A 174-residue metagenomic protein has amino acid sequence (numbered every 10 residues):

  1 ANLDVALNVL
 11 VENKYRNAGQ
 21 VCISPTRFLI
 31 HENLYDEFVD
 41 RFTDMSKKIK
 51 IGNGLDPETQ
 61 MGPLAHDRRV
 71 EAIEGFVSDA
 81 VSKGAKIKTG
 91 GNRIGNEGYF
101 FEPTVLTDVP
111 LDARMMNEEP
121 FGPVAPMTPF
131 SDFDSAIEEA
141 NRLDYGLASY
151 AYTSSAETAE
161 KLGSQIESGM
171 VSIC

Functional and structural regions predicted by a protein language model:
A1-P110, P129, F133-D134, E138-E139 (+1 more regions): ALDH superfamily catalytic-core signature
T59-Q60, G98-F101, E118-V124, L143-L147: Conserved glycine-rich beta-strand-loop-beta hairpin in the small C-terminal domain of fold type I
D112-N117: Cytochrome P450 core scaffold surrounding the K-helix E-X-X-R motif and the conserved "meander" helix-loop region
A151: Conserved SAM-binding loop
S168-V171: Conserved helix-loop-beta element of the AMP-binding
